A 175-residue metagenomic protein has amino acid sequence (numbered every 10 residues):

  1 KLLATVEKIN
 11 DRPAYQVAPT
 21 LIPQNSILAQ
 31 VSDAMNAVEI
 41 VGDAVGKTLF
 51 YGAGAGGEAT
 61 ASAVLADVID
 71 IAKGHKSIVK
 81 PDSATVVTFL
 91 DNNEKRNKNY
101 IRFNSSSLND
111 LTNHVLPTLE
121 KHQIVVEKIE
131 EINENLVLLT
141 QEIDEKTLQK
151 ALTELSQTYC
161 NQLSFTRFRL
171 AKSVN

Functional and structural regions predicted by a protein language model:
K1-N175: NAD(P)-dependent dehydrogenase/reductase Rossmann-like domain
